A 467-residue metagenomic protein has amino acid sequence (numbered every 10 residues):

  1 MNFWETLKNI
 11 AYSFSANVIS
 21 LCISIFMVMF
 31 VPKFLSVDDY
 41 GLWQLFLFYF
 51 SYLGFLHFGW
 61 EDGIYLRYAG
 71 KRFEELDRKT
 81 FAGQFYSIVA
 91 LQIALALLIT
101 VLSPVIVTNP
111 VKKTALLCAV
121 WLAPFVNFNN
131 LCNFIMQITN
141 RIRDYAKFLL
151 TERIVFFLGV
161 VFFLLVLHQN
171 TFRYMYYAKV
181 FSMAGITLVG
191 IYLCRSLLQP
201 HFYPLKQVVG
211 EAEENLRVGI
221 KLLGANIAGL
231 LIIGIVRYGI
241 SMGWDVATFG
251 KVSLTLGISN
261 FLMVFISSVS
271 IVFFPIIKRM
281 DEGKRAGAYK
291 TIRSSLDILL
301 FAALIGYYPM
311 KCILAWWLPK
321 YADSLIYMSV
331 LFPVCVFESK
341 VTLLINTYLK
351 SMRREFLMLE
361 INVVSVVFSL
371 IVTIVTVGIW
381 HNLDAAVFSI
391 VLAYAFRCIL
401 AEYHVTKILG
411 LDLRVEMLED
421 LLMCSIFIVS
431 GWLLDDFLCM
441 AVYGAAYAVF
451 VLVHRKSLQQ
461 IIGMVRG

Functional and structural regions predicted by a protein language model:
M1-I23, Y192-R195, K206-A225, K290 (+3 more regions): N-terminal membrane topogenesis motif
M1-N2, T171-K179, L188-I233, V272 (+2 more regions): Interhelical loop/hinge segments that connect adjacent transmembrane helices in multipass membrane
N2-G59, I220-S241, V246, A302 (+2 more regions): Signature of the first transmembrane helix
F3, V126-F148, P333-V364, V405-L409: Membrane-interface junctions at transmembrane-helix termini in multi-pass inner-membrane proteins
N9-S20, F46, G54-P104, P110 (+3 more regions): Membrane-water interface segments that mark the loop-to-transmembrane alpha-helix transition
H57-F73, T255, S259-G283, T291-L296 (+1 more regions): Helix-loop junctions and terminal segments of transmembrane helices in multi-pass membrane transport/translocation
D62, A82-N109, F162, L188 (+3 more regions): Alpha-helical transmembrane segments of multi-pass membrane transport and lipid-handling proteins
G431-G467: Membrane-proximal transmembrane or re-entrant/amphipathic helices at the cytosolic face
